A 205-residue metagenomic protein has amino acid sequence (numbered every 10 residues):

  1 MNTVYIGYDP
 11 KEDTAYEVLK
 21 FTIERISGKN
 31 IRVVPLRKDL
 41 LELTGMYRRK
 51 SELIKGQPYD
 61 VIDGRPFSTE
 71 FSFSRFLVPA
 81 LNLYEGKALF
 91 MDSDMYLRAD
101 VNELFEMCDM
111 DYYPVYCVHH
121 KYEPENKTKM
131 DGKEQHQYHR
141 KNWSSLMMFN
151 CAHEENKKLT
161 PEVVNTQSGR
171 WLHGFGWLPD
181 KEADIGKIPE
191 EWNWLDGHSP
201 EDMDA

Functional and structural regions predicted by a protein language model:
M1-F73, L83: N-terminal anchoring/stem segment of glycosyltransferases
N30-L40, C117-H120, H173-W177: A generic structural motif
D39-T44, E123-E125, N193-G197: A short acidic, often aromatic-flanked loop/helix-cap motif at beta-alpha or helix-coil junctions that lines enzyme
Y47-K55, K129-E134, M203-D204: Short, surface-exposed amphipathic charged segments that create phosphate/polyanion-binding patches used for binding
G56, T128-K133, H139-R140, L178 (+1 more regions): Cell wall/extracellular polymer interaction/catalysis modules
S74-E123, M148: GT-A fold catalytic core of metal-dependent nucleotide-sugar glycosyltransferases, centered on the diacidic
P114-Y138: Short beta-strand-to-loop element that shapes/binds the nucleotide-sugar donor at the catalytic cleft/hinge
K141-A205: Catalytic core and acceptor-binding pocket of nucleotide-sugar-dependent glycosyltransferases
